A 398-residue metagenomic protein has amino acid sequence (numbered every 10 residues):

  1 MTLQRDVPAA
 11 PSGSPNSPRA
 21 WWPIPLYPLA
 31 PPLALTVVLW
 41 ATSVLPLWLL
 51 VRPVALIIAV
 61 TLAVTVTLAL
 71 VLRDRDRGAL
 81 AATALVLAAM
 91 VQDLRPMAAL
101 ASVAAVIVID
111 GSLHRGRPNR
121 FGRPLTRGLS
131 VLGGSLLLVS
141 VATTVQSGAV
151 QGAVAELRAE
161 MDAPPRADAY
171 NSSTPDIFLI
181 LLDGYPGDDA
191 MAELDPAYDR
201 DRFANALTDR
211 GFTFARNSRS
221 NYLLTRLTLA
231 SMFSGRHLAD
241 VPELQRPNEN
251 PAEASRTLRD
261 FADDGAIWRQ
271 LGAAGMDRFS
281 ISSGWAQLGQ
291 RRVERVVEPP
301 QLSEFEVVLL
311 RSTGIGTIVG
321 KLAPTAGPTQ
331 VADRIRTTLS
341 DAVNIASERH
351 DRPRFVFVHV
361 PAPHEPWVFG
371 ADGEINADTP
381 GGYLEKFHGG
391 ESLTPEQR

Functional and structural regions predicted by a protein language model:
T2-G152: Transmembrane and membrane-interface helices of multi-pass, inner-membrane envelope-modifying transferases
S14-R19, A167-S173: Extreme N-terminus of proteins, especially the signal/transit-peptide cleavage junction and the first residues
S17, D162-A167, A342-N344: A generic local structural motif
L62-R117, V154-L157, S173-D176, G184-F387: Active-site-proximal alpha/beta segments of enzymes that process anionic O-linked groups
G148-A167, T174: Alpha-helical transmembrane signal-anchor/signal-peptide segments
G390: His/Asp/Glu-enriched short active-site or ligand-binding loop at hydrolase and phosphoryl-transfer sites
L393-R398: Short, intrinsically disordered, charge-balanced linker/junction segments flanking boundaries in proteins
